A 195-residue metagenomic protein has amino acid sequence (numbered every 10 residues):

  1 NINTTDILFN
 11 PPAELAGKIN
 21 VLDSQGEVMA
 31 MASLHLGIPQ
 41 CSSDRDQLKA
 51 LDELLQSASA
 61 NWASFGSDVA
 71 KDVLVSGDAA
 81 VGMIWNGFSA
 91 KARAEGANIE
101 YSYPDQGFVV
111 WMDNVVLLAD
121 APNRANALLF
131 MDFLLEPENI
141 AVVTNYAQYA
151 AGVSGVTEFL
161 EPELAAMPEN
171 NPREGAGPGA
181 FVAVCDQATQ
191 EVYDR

Functional and structural regions predicted by a protein language model:
N1, Q25-V28, G87-A90, Q106-V109 (+2 more regions): Solvent-exposed loop/turn segments at secondary-structure junctions within structured extracellular/periplasmic domains
N1-D78: Extracytoplasmic ligand-binding site segments that recognize negatively charged/polar headgroups
D23, N86, Y146-A147: Short secondary-structure boundary segments
L48-S57, R93-A121, P162-A166: Periplasmic-binding protein-like
A70-V73, S89, A127, I140: Short, hydrophobic alpha-helical packing/hinge segments within bilobed ligand-binding/sensory domains
D72, E174-R195: Conserved C-terminal helix/tail region of periplasmic/extracytoplasmic solute-binding proteins
V75, A80-N98: A ligand-binding cleft/hinge motif common to bilobed small-molecule-binding domains
L118-G177: Mature extracytoplasmic/periplasmic domains
